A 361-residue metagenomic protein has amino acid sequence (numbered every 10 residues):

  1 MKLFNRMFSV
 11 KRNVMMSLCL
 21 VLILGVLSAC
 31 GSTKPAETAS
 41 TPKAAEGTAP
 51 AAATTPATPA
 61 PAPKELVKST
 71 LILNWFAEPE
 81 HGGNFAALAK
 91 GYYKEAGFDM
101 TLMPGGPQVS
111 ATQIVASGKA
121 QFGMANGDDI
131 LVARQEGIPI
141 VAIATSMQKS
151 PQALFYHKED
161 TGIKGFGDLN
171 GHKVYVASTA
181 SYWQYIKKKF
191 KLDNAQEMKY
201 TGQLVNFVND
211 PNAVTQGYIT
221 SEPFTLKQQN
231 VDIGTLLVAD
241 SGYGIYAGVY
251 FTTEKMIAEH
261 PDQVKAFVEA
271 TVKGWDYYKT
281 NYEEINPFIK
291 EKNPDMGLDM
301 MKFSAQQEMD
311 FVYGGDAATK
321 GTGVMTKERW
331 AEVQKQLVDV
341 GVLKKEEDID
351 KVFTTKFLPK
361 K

Functional and structural regions predicted by a protein language model:
L3-S17: Bacterial N-terminal signal peptides that target proteins for export
L18-L24: Hydrophobic helical h-region of N-terminal Sec-dependent signal peptides in bacterial secretory/periplasmic proteins
G25-A29: C-terminal motif of bacterial Sec signal peptides marking the signal peptidase cleavage site
C30-P50: Bacterial lipoprotein signal-peptidase II cleavage site
K43-K199, N206-G217: Short, glycine-/small- and polar/acidic-enriched structural segments that line small-molecule recognition paths
D128-D129, Y200-D295: Pocket-lining segment of extracytoplasmic ligand-binding domains
H260-V342: Secondary-structure end/capping motifs
W330-K361: Conserved C-terminal helix/tail region of periplasmic/extracytoplasmic solute-binding proteins
